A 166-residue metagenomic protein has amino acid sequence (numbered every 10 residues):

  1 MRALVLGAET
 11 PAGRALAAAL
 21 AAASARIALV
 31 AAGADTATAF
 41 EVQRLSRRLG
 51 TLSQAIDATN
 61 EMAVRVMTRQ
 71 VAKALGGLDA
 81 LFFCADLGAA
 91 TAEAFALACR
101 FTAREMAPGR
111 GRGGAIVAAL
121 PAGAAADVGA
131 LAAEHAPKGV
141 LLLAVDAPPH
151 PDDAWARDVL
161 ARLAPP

Functional and structural regions predicted by a protein language model:
M1-G76, A80, C84-A90, P151-P166: Short-chain dehydrogenase/reductase
G7, A85, R110-P121, V128-A132 (+1 more regions): Active-site beta-alpha turn of Rossmann-fold NAD(P)-dependent dehydrogenases/reductases
A18, A22, R69, R100 (+3 more regions): Short, well-ordered alpha-helices that flank and scaffold nucleotide-derived cofactor binding pockets
A28, Q54, F82, A115-A119 (+1 more regions): Hydrophobic/aromatic beta-strand patches that form the interior of the parallel beta-sheet core in alpha/beta enzyme
A32-A34, P121-A122, A147-P148: Short, ordered loop/turn segments at secondary-structure junctions
T38-S46, A124-A133: Short, aromatic/basic amphipathic alpha-helical patches
G76-A80, A92-G123, A136-L141: Active-site loop of short-chain dehydrogenase/reductase
L97, A130-P166: C-terminal helical subdomain
